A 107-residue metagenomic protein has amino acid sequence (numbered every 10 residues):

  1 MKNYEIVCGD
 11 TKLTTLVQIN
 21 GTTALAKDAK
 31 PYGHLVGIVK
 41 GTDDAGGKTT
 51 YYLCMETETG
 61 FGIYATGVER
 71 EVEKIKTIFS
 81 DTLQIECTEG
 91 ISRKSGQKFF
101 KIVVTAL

Functional and structural regions predicted by a protein language model:
M1-C8, T105-L107: Short acidic DE-rich linear segments
I6-A29: Short boundary/loop segments of OB/S1/cold-shock single-stranded nucleic-acid-binding domains
L25-G47: Structural detector for short beta-strands of small beta-barrel domains
D28, E69-E86: Short nucleic-acid-contacting surface segments enriched for D/E, G, S/T with interspersed K/R
I38-T42, L83-R93: Assembly/interface hotspot detector across virion components, adhesins/toxins, and nucleic-acid enzymes
Y51-E58: Short, acidic/hydrophobic/Gly-rich beta-strand patch recurrent on exposed beta strands that often constitutes part
F61-T66: A short macromolecule-binding patch
T88-L107: OB-fold/S1-family single-stranded nucleic acid-binding modules
